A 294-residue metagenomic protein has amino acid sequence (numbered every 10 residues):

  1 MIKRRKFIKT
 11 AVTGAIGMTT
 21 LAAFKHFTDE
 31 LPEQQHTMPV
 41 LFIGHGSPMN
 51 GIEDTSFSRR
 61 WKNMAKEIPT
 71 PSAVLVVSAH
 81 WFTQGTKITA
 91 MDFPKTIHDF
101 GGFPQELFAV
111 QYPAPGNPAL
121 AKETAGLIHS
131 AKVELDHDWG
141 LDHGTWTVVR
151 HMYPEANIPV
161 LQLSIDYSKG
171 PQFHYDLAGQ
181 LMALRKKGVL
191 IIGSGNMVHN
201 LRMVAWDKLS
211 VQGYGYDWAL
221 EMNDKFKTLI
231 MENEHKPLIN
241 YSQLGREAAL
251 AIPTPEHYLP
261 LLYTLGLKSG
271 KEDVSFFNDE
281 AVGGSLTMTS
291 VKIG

Functional and structural regions predicted by a protein language model:
M1-A15, D29: N-terminal secretory signal peptides and thylakoid transit peptides that target proteins across membranes
A22-E33: Bacterial Sec-dependent signal peptides at the C-terminal "C-region" and cleavage site
L31-K132: A short aromatic-anchored loop/beta-hairpin motif
P39-I43, A73-S78, L163, L184-M197 (+1 more regions): Beta-strand elements within well-structured catalytic alpha/beta cores of enzymes that handle phosphate/sulfate esters
F57-E67, Q172-K187: Long, well-ordered alpha-helical scaffolding segments within enzyme catalytic domains, especially pronounced
L107-P115, H137, S164-P171, A248: Flexible, glycine/proline-enriched loop segments at strand-loop-helix junctions that form or flank small-ligand binding
L120-Y175: Internal, conserved structured core segments that host functional sites
G126, S130, I158-P159, Y167-K169 (+2 more regions): Surface-exposed, charge/polar-rich loops and edge strands
